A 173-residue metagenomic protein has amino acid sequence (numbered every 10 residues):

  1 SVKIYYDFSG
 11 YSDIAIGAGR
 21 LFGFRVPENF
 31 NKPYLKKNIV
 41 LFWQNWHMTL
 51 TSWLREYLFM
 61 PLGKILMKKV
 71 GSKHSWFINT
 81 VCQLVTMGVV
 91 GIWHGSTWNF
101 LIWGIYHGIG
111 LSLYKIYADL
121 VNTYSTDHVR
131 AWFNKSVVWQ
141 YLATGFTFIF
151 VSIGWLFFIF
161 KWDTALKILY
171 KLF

Functional and structural regions predicted by a protein language model:
S1-F173: Membrane-embedded transmembrane alpha-helical bundles that form the catalytic cores of multi-pass lipid-modifying
